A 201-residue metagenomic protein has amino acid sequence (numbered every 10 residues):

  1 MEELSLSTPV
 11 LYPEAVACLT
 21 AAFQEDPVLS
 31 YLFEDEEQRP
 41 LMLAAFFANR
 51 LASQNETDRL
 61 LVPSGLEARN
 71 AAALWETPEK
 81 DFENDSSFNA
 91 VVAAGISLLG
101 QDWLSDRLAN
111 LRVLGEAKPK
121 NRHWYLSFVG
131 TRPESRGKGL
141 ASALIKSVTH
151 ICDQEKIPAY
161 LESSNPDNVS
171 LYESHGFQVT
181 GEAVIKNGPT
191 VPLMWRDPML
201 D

Functional and structural regions predicted by a protein language model:
E3-A17, A21, E25: A short beta-loop-alpha structural element at the N-terminal edge of CoA-dependent acyl/N-acetyltransferase catalytic
P27-A48: Conserved GNAT-fold acetyl-CoA-binding loop/helix
A44-V62, P119-Y125: A short helix-loop-beta-strand connector motif used in the catalytic cores of GNAT acetyltransferases and, in some
N70-G130, R136, K186: Conserved acyl-donor/pantetheine-binding loop and adjacent beta-alpha core of acyl/acetyltransferases and related
R122-W124, I151-S164: Conserved GNAT acetyl-CoA-binding A-motif
S127-R136, Y160-S170, K186-P189, D197-M199: Conserved beta-strand-loop-alpha-helix junction that forms the acyl-donor binding cleft
G137-H150: Conserved acetyl-CoA-binding loop-helix of GNAT-fold acetyltransferases
S142, Q154-K156, N165-E182, K186: Conserved active-site alpha-helix within GNAT-family acetyltransferase domains
